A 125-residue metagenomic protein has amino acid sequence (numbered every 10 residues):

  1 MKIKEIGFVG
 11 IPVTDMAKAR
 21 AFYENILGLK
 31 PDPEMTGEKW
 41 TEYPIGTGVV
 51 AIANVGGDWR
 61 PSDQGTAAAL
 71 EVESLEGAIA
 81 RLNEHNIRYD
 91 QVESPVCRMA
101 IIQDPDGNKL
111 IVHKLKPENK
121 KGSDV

Functional and structural regions predicted by a protein language model:
M1, D32-P33, T41-E42, G57-P61 (+1 more regions): Short secondary-structure boundary/capping segments
M1-K18, T47, T66-A68, K116-V125: N-terminal beta-strand motif that seeds the catalytic metal site of vicinal oxygen chelate
G10-V50: Core segments of cupin and vicinal oxygen chelate
M16, A68-K109: Vicinal oxygen chelate
G37-E38, P95-V96, K121: Conserved beta-strand edge residues that scaffold enzyme active sites
Y43-G48, I102-P105, L115: Active-site beta-strand termini and strand-to-loop segments that position acidic
G48-A51, R60, D106-L110: Short, charged/polar, Gly/Pro-enriched secondary-structure boundary elements
A53-G57, E93, K114-E118: Acetyl-CoA-dependent GNAT
